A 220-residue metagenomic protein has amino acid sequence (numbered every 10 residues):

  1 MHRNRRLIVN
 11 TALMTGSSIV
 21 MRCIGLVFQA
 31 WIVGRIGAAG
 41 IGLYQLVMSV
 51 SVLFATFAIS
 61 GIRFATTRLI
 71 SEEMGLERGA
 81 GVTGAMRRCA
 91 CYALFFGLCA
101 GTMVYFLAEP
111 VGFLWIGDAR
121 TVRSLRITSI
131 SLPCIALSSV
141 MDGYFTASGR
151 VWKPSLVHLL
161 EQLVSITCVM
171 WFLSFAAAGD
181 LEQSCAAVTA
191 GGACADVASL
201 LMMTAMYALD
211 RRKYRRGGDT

Functional and structural regions predicted by a protein language model:
M1-L26, A80, G84, T220: N-terminal membrane topogenesis motif
I8, Q45, R78-F95, M103: Interfacial transmembrane-helix starts/ends
I32-L53, R120, L181-T189: Interfacial/gating helices of multi-pass transporter permease domains
Q45-I70, C89, A93, I130-P133: Small-residue-rich midsections of specific transmembrane alpha-helices
C99-A119: Short membrane-interface helical motifs at transmembrane helix boundaries in multi-pass membrane transporters
G117-M141, T167: Alpha-helical transmembrane segments of multi-pass membrane proteins
I135-V157: Membrane-interface junctions at transmembrane-helix termini in multi-pass inner-membrane proteins
V157-W171, G179-D210: Hydrophobic alpha-helical transmembrane segments
